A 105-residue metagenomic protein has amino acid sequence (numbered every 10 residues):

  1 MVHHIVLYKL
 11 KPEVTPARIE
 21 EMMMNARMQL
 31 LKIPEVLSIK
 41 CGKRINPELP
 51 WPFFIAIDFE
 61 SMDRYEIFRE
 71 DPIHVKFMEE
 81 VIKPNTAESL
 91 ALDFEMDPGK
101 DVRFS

Functional and structural regions predicted by a protein language model:
H3-K9, G42-D71: Short, well-ordered beta-strand segments in beta-rich or mixed alpha/beta enzyme and ligand-binding folds
K11-E13, E60-M62, D97-G99: Generic structural motif
P12, E35, P47, E70 (+1 more regions): Generic structural "secondary-structure junction" signal
V14-E20, R64-I67: Short, conserved charged micro-motifs
R18-M23, V75: Long, contiguous binding/interaction regions
L31-V36, D58-L92: An amphipathic, aromatic/His-enriched active-site/gating alpha helix that lines ligand/cofactor pockets
K40-L49, E79-S105: Glycine-rich beta-strand-turn "strand-cap" elements at beta-sheet edges
